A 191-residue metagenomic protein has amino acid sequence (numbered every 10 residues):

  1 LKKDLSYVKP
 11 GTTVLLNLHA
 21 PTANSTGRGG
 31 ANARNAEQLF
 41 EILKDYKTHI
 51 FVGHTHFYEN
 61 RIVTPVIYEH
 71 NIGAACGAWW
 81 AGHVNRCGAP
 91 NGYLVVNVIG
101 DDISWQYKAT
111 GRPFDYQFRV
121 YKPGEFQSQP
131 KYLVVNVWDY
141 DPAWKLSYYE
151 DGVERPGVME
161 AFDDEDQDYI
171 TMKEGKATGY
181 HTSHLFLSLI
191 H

Functional and structural regions predicted by a protein language model:
L1-N71, K131: His/acidic metal-ligating clusters that form di-metal
V66-D101, Y107: A post-motif C-terminal structural segment
I99-K131: Short, compositionally biased P/S/T/A/G/V-rich stretches that sit at domain boundaries
K131-Y140: Short edge beta-strand/loop segments characteristic of extracellular beta-sandwich folds
D141, G152-E154: Solvent-exposed strand-loop boundary residues in beta-sheet-rich modules
W144-Y149: Beta-strand-rich binding/interaction modules
R155-T178: Solvent-exposed serine/threonine-rich low-complexity stretches and specific carbohydrate-binding patches
H191: Conserved small/polar residues in nucleotide/adenosyl-binding loops
